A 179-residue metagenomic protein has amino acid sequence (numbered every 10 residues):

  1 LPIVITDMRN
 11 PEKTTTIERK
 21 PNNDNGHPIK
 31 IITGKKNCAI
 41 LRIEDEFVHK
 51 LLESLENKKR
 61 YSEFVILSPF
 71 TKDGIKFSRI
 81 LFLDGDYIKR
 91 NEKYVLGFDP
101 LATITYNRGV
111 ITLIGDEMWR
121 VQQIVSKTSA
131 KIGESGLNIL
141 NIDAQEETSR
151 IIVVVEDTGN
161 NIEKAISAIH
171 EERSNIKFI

Functional and structural regions predicted by a protein language model:
L1-I179: C-terminal catalytic "cap/lid" subdomain
